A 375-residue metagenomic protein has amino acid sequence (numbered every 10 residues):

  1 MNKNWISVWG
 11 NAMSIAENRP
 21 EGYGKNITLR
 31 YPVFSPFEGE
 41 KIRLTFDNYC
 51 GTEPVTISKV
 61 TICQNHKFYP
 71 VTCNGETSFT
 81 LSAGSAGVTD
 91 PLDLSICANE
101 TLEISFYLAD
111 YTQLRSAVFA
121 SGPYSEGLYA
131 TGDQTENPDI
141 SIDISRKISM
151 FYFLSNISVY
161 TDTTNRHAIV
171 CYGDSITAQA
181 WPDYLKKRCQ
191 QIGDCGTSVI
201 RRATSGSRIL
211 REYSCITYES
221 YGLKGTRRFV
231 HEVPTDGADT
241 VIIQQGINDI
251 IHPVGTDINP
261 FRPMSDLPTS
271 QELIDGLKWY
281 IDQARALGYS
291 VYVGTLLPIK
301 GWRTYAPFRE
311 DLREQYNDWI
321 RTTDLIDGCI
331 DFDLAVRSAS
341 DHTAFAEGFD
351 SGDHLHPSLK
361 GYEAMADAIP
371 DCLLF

Functional and structural regions predicted by a protein language model:
M1-Y172, T177-A178, D183, Q190-D194: N-terminal secretory targeting modules
K25, S149, Y221-G225, T269-G276 (+4 more regions): Soluble or luminal CAZymes and related metallo-dependent hydrolases
V60-C63, I157, D162-G276, Y305 (+1 more regions): Conserved SGNH/GDSL esterase-like catalytic core that processes O-acyl groups on lipids and polysaccharides
I200-R202, Y292, I330: General small-molecule cofactor/ligand-binding pocket signal
Q244, G294-T295: Alpha/beta-hydrolase-fold catalytic nucleophile elbow
I251, L296-F375: Catalytic His-Asp segment of secreted/periplasmic serine-dependent ester chemistry enzymes
L277-R285: Surface-exposed amphipathic alpha-helices with a cationic face
L287-S290: A short helix->loop->beta-strand "cap" motif at the edges of active sites that frequently abuts
